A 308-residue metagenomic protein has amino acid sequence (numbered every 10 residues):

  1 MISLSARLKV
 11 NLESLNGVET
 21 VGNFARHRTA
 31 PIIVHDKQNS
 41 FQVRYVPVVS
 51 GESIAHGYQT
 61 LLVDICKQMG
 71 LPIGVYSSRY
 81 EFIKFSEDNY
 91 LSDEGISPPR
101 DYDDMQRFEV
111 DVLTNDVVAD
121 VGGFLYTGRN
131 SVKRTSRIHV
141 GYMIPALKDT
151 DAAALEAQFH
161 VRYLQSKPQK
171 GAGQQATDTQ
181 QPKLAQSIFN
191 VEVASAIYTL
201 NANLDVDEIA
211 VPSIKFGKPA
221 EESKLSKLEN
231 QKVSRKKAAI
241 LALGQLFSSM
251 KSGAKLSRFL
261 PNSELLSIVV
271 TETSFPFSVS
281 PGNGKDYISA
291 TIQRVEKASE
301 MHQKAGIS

Functional and structural regions predicted by a protein language model:
M1-V46, V63, K67-G70, Y80-S308: Basic polyanion-binding and macromolecular-assembly surfaces
Y45-Q59: Active/ligand-binding-proximal structured segments within catalytic/core domains that scaffold catalytic residues
I73-Y76: Non-heme di-metal
